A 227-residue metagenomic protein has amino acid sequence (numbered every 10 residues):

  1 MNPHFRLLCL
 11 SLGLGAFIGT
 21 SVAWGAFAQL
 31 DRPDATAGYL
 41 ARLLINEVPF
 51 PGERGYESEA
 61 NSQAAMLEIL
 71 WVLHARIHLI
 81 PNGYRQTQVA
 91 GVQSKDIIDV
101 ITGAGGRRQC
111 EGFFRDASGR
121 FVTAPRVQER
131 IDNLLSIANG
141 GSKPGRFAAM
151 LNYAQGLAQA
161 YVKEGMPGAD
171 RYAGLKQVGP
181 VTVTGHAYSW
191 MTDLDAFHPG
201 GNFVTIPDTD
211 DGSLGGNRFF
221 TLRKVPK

Functional and structural regions predicted by a protein language model:
M1, L14-G15, A60, I80: Intrinsic structural disorder
M1-C9: Bacterial N-terminal signal peptides that target proteins for export
L10-G19: Bacterial N-terminal signal peptides
T20-A26: Sec/Tat signal peptide C-region and signal peptidase I cleavage site
F27-K227: Bacterial extracytoplasmic/cell-wall-associated proteins, especially those involved in peptidoglycan
